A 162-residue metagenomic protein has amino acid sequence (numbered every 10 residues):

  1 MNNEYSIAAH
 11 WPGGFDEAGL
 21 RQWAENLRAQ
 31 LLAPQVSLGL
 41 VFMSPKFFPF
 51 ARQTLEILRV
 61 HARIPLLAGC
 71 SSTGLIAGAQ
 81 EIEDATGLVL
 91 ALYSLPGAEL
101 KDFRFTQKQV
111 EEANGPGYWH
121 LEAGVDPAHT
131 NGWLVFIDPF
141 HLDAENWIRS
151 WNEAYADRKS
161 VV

Functional and structural regions predicted by a protein language model:
M1-V162: Cofactor- and metal-binding active-site motifs of prokaryotic enzymes that mediate redox/radical or nucleophilic
